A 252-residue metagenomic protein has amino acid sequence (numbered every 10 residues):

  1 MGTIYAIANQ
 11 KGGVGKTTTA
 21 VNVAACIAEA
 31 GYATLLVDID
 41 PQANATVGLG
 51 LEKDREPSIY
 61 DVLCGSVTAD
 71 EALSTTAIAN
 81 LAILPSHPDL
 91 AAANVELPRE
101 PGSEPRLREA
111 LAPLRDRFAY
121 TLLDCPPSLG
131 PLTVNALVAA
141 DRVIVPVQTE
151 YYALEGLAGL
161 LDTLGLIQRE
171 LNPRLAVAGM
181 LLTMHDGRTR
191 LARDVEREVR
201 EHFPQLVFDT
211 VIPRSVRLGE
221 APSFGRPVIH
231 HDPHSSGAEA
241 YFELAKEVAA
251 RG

Functional and structural regions predicted by a protein language model:
M1-G252: P-loop NTP-binding core
